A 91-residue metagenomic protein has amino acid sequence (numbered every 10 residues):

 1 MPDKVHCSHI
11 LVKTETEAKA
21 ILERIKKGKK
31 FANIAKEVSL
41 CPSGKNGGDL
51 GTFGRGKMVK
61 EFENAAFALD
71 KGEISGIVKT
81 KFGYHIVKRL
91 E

Functional and structural regions predicted by a protein language model:
M1-K27, L40-M58, V87-E91: Well-structured core secondary-structure elements of compact alpha/beta domains
K27-G28, K71: Charged, alpha-helical scaffolding/interaction elements associated with membrane systems
K57-K71: Cell-wall glycan
I74-T80: Short acidic-hydrophobic surface loop/beta-edge motif
